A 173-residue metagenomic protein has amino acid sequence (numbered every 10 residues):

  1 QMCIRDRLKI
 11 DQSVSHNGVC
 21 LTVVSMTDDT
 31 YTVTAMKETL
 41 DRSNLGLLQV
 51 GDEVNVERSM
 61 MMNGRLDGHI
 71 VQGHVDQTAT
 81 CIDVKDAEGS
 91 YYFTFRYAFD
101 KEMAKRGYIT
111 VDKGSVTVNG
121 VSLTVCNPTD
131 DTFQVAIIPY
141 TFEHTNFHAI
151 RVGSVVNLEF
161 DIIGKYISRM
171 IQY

Functional and structural regions predicted by a protein language model:
Q1, R5-Y173: Conserved loop->alpha-helix
